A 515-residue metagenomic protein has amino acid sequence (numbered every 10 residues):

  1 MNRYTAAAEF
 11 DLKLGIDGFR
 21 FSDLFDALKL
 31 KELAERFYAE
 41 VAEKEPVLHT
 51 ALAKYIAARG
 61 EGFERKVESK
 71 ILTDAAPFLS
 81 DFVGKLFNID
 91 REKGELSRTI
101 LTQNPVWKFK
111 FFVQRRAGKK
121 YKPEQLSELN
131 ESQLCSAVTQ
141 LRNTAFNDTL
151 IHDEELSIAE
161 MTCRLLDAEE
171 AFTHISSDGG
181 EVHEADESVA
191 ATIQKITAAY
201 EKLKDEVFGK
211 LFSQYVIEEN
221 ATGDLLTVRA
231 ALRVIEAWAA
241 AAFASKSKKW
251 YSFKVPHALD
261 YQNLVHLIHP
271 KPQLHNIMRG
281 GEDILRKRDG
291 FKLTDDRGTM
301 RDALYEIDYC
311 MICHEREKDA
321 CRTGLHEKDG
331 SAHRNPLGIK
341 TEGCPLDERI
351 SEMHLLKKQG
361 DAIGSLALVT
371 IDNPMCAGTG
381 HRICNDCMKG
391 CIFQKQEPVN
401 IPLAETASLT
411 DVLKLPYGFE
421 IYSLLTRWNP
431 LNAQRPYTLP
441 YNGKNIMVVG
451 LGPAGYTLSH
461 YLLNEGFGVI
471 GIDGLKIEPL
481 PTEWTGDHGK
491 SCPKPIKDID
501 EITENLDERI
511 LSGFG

Functional and structural regions predicted by a protein language model:
N2-P440, G489-G515: Ferredoxin-type iron-sulfur electron-transfer modules and their immediate structural context
E306, C310, L462-I477: Conserved long hydrophobic alpha-helices within structured protein cores
D319, G455, E478: Flexible, glycine-rich phosphate/dinucleotide-binding loops and adjacent beta-alpha linkers at cofactor/substrate
E405, S459-Y461, P481-W484: Short acidic, glycine/serine/threonine-rich loops at helix termini
K444-G471: N-terminal Rossmann-like FAD-binding beta1-loop-alpha1 element of flavoenzymes
G471-K476, P481-T485, F514: Conserved acidic E/D residue at the C-terminus of a beta-strand in Rossmann-like folds
